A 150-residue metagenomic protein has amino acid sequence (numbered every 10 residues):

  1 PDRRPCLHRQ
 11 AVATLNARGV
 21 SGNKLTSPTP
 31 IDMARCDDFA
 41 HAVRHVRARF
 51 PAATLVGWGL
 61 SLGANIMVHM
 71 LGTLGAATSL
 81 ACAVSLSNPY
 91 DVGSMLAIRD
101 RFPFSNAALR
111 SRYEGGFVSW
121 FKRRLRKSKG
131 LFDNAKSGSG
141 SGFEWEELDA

Functional and structural regions predicted by a protein language model:
D2-L25: Conserved alpha/beta-hydrolase
D2-P5, D32-A34, F102-N106: Short, low-complexity, polar/charged sequence segments that are solvent-exposed and flexible
R3, A40, V68-G72: Short, hydrophobic alpha-helix immediately C-terminal to the catalytic nucleophile
R4, H45, R49, T73: Active-site catalytic microenvironments for nucleophilic, acid-base chemistry
V20-V56: Catalytic nucleophile-loop/oxyanion-hole region of alpha/beta-hydrolase and closely related hydrolase-like folds
F50-A150: Alpha/beta-hydrolase-fold enzymes
